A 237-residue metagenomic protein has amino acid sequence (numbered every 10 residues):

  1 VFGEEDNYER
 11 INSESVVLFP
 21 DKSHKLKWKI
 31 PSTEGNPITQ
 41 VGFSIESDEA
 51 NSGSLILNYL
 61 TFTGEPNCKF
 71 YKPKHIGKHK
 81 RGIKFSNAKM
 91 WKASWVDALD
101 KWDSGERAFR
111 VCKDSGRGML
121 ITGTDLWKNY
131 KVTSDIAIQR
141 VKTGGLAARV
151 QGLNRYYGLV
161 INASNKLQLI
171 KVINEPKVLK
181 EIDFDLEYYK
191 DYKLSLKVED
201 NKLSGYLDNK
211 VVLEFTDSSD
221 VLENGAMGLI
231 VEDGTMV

Functional and structural regions predicted by a protein language model:
V1-E4: Short, surface-exposed beta-strand/strand-loop-strand elements in extracellular ectodomains
E9-I11, S15-K27, P31-V237: Extracellular glycan-recognition regions
